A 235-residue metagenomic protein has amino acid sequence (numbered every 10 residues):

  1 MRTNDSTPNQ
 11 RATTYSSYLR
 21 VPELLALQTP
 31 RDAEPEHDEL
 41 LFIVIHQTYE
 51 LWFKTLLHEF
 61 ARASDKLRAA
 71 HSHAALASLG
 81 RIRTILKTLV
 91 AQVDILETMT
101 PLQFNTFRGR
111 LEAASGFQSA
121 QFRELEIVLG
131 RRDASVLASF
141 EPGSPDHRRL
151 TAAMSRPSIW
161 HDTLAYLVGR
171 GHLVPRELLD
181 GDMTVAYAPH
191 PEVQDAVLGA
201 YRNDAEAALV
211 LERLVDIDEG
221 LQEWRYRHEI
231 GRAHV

Functional and structural regions predicted by a protein language model:
M1-H234: Surface-exposed peri-terminal alpha-helical interaction modules
